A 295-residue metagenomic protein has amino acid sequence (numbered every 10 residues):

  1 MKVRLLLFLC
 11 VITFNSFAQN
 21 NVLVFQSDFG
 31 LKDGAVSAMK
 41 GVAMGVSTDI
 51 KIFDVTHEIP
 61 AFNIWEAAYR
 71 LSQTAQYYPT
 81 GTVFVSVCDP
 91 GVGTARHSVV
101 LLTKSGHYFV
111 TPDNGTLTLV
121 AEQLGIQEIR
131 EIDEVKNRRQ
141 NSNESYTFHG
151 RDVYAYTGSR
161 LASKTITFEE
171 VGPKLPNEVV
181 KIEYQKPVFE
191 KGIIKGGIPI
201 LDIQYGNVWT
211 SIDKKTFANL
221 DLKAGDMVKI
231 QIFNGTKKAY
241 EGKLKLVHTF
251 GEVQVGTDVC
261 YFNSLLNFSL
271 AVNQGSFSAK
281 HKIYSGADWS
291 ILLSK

Functional and structural regions predicted by a protein language model:
R4-F14: Sec-dependent N-terminal signal peptides
S16-A18: Boundary at the C-terminal end of the N-terminal hydrophobic targeting segment
N21-V22, G34, V46-I52, F62-Y69 (+2 more regions): Active-site histidine-anchored catalytic micro-motif
V24-L31, V36-S37: N-terminal signal-anchor module of multipass membrane proteins
D28, T157, N273: A residue-level signal for conserved active-site and pocket-lining positions in enzyme catalytic cores
V42, V46-D49, T74-Y78, Q123 (+1 more regions): Change "in soluble alpha/beta enzymes" to "in soluble alpha/beta proteins
S142-A224: Anionic-ligand-binding alpha/beta catalytic cores of soluble enzymes and soluble regulatory domains that recognize
V208-K282: A conserved acidic, glycine/proline-rich C-terminal tail/linker
